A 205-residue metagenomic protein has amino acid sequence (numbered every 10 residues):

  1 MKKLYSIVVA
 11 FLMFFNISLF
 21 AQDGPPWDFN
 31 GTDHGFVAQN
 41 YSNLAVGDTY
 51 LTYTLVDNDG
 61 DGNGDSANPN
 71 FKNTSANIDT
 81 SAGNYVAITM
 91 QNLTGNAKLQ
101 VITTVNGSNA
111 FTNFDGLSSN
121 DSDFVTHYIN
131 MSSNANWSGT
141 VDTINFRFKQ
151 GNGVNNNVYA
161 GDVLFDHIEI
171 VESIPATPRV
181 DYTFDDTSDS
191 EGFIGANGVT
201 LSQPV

Functional and structural regions predicted by a protein language model:
M1-D23: Bacterial Sec-dependent N-terminal signal peptides
A21-Y41, S173-Q203: Extracellular carbohydrate-recognition regions
Q22-P26, Y50, G83-A87, F124-T126 (+1 more regions): Intrinsic-disorder/low-complexity, polar/charged segments enriched in Ser/Thr/Lys/Arg/Asp/Glu/Gln
S42-A67, T200-V205: Short carbohydrate-recognition loop motifs
Y53-T140, Y159-L164: Extracellular ligand-binding interfaces
G139-R147: Short, surface-exposed ligand- or partner-binding patches at beta-edge/loop junctions that are enriched in aromatics
I144, V163-I170: Extracellular beta-strand elements of beta-rich domains used for carbohydrate recognition/degradation or cell-matrix
F146-Y159: Short beta-strand-plus-loop segments that form exposed binding edges in beta-rich domains
